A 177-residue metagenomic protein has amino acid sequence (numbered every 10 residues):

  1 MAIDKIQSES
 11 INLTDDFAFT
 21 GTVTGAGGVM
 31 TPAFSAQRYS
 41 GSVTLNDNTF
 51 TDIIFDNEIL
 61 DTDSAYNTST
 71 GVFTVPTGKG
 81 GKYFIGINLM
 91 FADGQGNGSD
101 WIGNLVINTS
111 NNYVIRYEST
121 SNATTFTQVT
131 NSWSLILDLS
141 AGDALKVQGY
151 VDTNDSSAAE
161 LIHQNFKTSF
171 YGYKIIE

Functional and structural regions predicted by a protein language model:
M1-T14, I175-E177: Short, intrinsically disordered N-terminal pre-domain segments
S10, D15, G21, G149: Residues on the solvent-exposed faces and adjacent turns of beta-rich solenoids used to engage binding targets
N12, T68, P76-G80, Q128 (+1 more regions): Surface-exposed coil/turn segments at beta-strand junctions on protein surfaces, enriched
A18-N97, Y117-N122, D155-E177: Terminal (often C-terminal
G81-F91, T130-W133, D143-Y150: Extracellular beta-strand-rich recognition modules
G96-N111: Short, surface-exposed beta-strand/strand-loop-strand elements in extracellular ectodomains
N111-S140: Glycine-rich strand-loop-strand elements at beta-sheet edges
L135-N165: Compositionally biased, intrinsically disordered linkers/stalks adjacent to structured regions
